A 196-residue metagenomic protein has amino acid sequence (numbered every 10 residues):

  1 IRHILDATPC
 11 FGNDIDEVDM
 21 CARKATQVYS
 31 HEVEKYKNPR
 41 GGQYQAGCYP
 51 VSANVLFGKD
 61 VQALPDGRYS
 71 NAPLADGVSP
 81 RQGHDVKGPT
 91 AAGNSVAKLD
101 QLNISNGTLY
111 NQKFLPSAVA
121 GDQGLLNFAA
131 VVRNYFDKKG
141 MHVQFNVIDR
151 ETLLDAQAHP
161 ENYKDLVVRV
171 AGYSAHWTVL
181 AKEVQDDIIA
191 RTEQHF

Functional and structural regions predicted by a protein language model:
I1-F196: Acidic, glycine-enriched catalytic cores built around paired aspartates
